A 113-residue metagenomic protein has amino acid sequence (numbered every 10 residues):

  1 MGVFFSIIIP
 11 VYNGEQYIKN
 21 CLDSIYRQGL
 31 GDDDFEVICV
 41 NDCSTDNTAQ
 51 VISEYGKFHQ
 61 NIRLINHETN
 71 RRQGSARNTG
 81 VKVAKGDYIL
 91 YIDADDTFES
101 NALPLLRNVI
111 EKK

Functional and structural regions predicted by a protein language model:
M1-R27: N-proximal low-complexity "stem/linker" segments adjacent to membrane-targeting elements
V11-K19, N41, T45, A49 (+1 more regions): A structural helix-start
L22-N66: Acidic donor-binding segment of Leloir-type glycosyltransferases
N47-T48, R77, F98-L105: Acidic donor-diphosphate engagement hotspot in glycosyltransferases and nucleotidyltransferases that stabilizes
H67-A84: Glycine-rich, basic loop-to-helix element that forms the pyrophosphate-binding segment of sugar-nucleotide handling
I89: Short aromatic/hydrophobic "clamp" motif used to bind/position activated sugar donors
D93-T97: The conserved acidic donor/metal-binding loop of glycosyltransferases
L103-K113: Conserved donor NDP-sugar-binding/catalytic core segment of glycosyltransferases
